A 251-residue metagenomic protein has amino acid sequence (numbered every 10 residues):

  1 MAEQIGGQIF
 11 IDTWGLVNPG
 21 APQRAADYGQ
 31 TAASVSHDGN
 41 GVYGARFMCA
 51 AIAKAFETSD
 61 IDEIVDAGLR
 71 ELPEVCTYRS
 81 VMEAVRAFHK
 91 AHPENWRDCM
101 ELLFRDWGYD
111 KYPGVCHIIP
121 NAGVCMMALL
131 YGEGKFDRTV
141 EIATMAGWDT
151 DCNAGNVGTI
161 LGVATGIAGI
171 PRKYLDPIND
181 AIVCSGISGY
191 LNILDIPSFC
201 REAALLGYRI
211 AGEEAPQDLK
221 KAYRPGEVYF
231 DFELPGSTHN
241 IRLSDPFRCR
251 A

Functional and structural regions predicted by a protein language model:
M1-E3: Acidic catalytic motifs of isoprenoid enzymes
I5-G7, G41-Y43, F47: Hydrophobic, membrane-interfacing alpha helices
I11, G15-A21, Q30-V35, C49-G147: Accessory "access/gating" subregions that flank catalytic or transport cores
R24-A32, A45-R46, P177-D180: Short, conserved phosphate-binding/catalytic loop or strand-edge motifs used in phosphoryl-/nucleotidyl-transfer
H37, M48, C125-L205: Catalytic phosphate/nucleotide-handling subdomain of diverse soluble enzymes
F47, G68-E71, V85-R86, I160 (+2 more regions): A glycine-rich phosphate-binding loop feature that marks nucleotide/adenosyl-phosphate handling sites
I61-I64, P93-E101, A168-R172, R201-Q217: Long, charge-rich low-complexity segments
G186-A251: Catalytic cores of secreted or luminal carbohydrate-active enzymes
